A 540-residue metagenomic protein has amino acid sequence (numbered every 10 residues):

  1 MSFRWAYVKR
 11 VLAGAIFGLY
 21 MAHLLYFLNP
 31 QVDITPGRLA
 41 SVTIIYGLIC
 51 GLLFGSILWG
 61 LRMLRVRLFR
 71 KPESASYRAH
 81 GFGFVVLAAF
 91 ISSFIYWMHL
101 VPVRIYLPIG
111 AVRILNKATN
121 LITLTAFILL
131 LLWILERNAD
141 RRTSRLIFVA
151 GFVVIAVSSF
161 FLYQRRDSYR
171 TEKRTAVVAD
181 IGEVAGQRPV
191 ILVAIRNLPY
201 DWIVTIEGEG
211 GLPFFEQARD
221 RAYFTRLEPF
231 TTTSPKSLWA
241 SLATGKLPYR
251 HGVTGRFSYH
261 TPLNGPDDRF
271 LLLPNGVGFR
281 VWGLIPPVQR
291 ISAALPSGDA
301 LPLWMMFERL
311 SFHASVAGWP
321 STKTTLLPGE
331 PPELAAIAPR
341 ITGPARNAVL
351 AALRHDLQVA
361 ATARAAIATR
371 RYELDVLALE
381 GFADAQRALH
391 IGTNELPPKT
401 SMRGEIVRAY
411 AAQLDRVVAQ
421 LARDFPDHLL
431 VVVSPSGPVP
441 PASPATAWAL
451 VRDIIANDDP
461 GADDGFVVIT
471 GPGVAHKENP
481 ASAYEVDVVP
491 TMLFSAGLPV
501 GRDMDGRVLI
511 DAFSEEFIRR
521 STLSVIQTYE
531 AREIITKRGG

Functional and structural regions predicted by a protein language model:
Y7-H23, G83-S93: Alpha-helical transmembrane segments
V8-L12, P36-G55, A111-A126: Alpha-helical transmembrane segments of polytopic membrane proteins
F54-L132, Q187-R188, P199-Y372, E380-R387 (+2 more regions): Active-site-proximal alpha/beta segments of enzymes that process anionic O-linked groups
T119-F152: Cytosolic-side transmembrane helix boundary signature
S144-F148, I155-G186, W202, G210 (+4 more regions): A long, amphipathic alpha-helix that forms part of the scaffold/cap immediately adjacent to metal-dependent active
V178-A179, D427-L429, V433-P472, S521-I526: Histidine-centered active-site microenvironments of extracellular/periplasmic hydrolases and transferases
G298, R408-A412, P460-D463, A475-P490 (+2 more regions): A short beta-strand-to-alpha-helix junction
P440-P444, A483, D487, S495-A531: Polar, surface-exposed loop/tail segments that function as active-site lids or cofactor/substrate-recognition elements
